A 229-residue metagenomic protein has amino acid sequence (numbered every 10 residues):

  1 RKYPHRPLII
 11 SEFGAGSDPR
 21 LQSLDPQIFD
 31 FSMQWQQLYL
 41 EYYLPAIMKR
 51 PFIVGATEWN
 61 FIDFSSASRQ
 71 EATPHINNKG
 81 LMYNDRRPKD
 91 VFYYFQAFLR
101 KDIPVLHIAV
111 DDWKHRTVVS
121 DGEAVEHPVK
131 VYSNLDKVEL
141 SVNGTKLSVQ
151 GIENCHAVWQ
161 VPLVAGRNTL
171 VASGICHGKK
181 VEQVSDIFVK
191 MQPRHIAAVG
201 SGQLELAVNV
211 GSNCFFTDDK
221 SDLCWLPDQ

Functional and structural regions predicted by a protein language model:
R1-L147, G151, P162, C176: Extended substrate-binding grooves/exosites of carbohydrate-active enzymes
S148, R167-T169: Cytosolic small-GTPase signaling regions in large eukaryotic proteins
C155-W159: Short strand-edge motifs at loop-to-beta-strand transitions and within beta-strands of extracellular beta-rich domains
V161-R167: Surface-exposed, short loops/turns at beta-strand junctions within beta-sandwich domains
G178-Q192: Edge beta-strands of extracellular beta-sandwich domains
H195-Q229: Low-complexity, Gly/Ser/Thr/Pro- and Asn/Asp-enriched, turn/coil-prone segments that serve as flexible N-terminal
